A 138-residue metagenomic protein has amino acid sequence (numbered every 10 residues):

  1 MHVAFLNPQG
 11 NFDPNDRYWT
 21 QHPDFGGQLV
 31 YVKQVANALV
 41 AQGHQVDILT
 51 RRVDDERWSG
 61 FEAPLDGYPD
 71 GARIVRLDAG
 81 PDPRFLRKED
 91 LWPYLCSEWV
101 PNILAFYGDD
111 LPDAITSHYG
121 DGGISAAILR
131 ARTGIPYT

Functional and structural regions predicted by a protein language model:
M1-F25: Nucleotide-activated donor-dependent transferases that construct or modify glycoconjugates
V3-A4, R130-T138: Active-site proximal beta-strand in glycosyltransferases
F5, D47-T50, T116, T138: A structural signal for short, well-ordered beta-strand segments and their strand-loop junctions that often border
P8-N11, F25, V30, Q34 (+1 more regions): A conserved catalytic-core segment of Leloir-type glycosyltransferases
N15-D16, W58, S125-A127: Short glycine-/acidic-enriched loop or helix-start segments at secondary-structure transitions that form or flank
V30-Q34, D121-I128: Short amphipathic alpha-helical face segments that pack within enzyme cores and frequently flank/anchor catalytic
V40, A127, A131: Anion (oxyanion) recognition and catalysis
L104-G122, P136: Short N-terminal targeting/anchoring amphipathic segment
